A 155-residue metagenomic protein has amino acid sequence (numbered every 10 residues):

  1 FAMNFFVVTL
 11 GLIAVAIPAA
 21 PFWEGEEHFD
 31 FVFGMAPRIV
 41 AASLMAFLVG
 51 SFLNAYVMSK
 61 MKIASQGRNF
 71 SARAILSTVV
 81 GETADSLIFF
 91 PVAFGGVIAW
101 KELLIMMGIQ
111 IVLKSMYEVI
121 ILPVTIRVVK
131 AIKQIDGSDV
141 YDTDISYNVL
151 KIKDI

Functional and structural regions predicted by a protein language model:
A2-M3, V7, R38, A42 (+8 more regions): Alpha-helical transmembrane segments in multi-pass membrane proteins
V7-V15, G50, N54, M58 (+2 more regions): Alpha-helical transmembrane segments and their lipid-water interface positions in multi-pass membrane proteins
I13-R38: Membrane-interface interhelical connector segments
A64-T83: Internal alpha-helical transmembrane segments of multi-pass membrane proteins
S77, I105-K114, E118: Pore-lining and gate-forming transmembrane alpha-helices of multi-pass membrane transport proteins
T78, S86-G95: A structural feature that tracks compact, well-ordered secondary-structure segments with a strong bias toward
L113-G137: Membrane-helix cytosolic exit motif
I132-I155: Short, highly charged, low-complexity non-transmembrane loops/tails of multi-pass membrane proteins
